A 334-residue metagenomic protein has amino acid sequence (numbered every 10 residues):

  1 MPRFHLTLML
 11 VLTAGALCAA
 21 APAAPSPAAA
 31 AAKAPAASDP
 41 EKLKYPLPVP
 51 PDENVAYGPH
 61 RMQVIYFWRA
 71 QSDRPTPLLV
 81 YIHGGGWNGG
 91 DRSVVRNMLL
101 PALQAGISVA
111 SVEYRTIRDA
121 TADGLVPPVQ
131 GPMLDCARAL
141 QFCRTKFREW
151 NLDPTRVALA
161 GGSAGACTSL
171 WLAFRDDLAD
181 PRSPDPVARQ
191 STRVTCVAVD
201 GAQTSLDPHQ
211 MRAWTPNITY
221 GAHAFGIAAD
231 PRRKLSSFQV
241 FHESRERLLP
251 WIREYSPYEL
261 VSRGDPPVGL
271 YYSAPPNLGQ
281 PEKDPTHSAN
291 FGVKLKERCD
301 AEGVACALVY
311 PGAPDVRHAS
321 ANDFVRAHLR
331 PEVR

Functional and structural regions predicted by a protein language model:
P27-D73: N-terminal cap/lid segment of alpha/beta-hydrolase-fold proteins
E41-P50, H60, A173, L178 (+3 more regions): Mobile cap/lid helix-loop segments that gate and shape the active-site cleft of serine hydrolases
W68, V268-K283, A289-R334: C-terminal catalytic histidine-bearing segment of alpha/beta-hydrolase fold enzymes
P75-G85: Short beta-strand element of the alpha/beta-hydrolase
L78, L103-E113: A fold-wide structural signal in alpha/beta-hydrolase
D91-R92, M98, A110-P154, D315-V316: Catalytic nucleophile-loop/oxyanion-hole region of alpha/beta-hydrolase and closely related hydrolase-like folds
Q141-P216: Primarily recognizes the serine-hydrolase "nucleophile elbow" in alpha/beta-hydrolase and SGNH/GDSL folds
P184-P216, L248-E282: The feature captures the conserved acid-bearing segment of alpha/beta-hydrolase catalytic domains
